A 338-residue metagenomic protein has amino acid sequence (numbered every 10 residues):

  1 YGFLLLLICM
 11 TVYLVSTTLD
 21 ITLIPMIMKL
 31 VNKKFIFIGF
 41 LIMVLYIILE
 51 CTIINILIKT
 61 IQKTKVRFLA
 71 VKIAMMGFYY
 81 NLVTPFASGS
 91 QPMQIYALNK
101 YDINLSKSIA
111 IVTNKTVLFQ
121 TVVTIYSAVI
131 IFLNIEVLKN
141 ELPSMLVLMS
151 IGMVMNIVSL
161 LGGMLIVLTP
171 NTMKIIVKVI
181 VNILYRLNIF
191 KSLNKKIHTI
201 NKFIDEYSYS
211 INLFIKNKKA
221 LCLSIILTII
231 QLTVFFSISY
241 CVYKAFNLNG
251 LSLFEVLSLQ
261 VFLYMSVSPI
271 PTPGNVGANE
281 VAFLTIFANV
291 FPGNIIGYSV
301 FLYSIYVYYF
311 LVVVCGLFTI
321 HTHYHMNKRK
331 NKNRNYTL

Functional and structural regions predicted by a protein language model:
Y1, L30-G39, N212-I226: Membrane-interface helix starts
Y1-M26, Y80-F190, T272, V276-L338: Transmembrane helix-loop-helix hairpins in multi-pass inner-membrane proteins
T22-L30, L98, F203-I215: A short amphipathic helical element positioned immediately N-terminal to and/or at the very start of a transmembrane
L41, L45, M76, T113-T121 (+4 more regions): Hydrophobic residues within alpha-helical transmembrane segments of multi-pass solute transporters/permease subunits
C51-M75, V242-L259: Membrane-embedded helical hairpins/re-entrant loop segments and their flanking transmembrane helices within multi-pass
F68-G77, F254-M265, I295-I305: Alpha-helical transmembrane segments of multi-pass membrane proteins
R186-Y207: Short, membrane-interfacial amphipathic segments enriched in basic
L213-M265, I270: Transmembrane helical segments that form the transport core of multi-pass membrane transport proteins
